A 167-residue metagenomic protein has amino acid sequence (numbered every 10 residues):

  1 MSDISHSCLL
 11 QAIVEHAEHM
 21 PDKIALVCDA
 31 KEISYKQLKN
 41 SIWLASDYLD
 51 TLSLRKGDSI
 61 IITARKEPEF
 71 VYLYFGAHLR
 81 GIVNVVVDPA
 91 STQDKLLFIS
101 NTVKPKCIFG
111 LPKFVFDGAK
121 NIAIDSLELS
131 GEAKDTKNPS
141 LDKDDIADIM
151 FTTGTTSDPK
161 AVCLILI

Functional and structural regions predicted by a protein language model:
H6, P21-D22, K134-F151, S157-D158 (+1 more regions): Conserved pre-ATP/AMP-binding loop-to-beta segment of ANL
Q11-S34: AMP-dependent adenylate-forming
H16, L26, Q37-L38, I42-A45 (+6 more regions): Adenylate-forming
C28-K31, S46-S91: Conserved AMP-binding/adenylate-forming
S41-A45, K143, V162-I167: Conserved structural elements of the adenylate-forming
S59, Y74, N84-V85, P89-F116 (+1 more regions): Conserved ATP-dependent adenylate/AMP-binding module captured primarily in the ANL superfamily
V83, S100-P112, A147-M150, D158-I167: AMP-binding/adenylate-forming
F116-E128: Active-site regions of enzymes building and remodeling cell-envelope glycoconjugates
